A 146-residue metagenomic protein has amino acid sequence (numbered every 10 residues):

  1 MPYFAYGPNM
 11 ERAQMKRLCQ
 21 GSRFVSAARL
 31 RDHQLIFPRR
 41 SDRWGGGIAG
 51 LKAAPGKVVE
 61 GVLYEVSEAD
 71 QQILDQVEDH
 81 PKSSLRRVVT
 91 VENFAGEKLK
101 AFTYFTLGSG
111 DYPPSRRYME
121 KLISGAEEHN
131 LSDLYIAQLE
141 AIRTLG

Functional and structural regions predicted by a protein language model:
M1-G146: Glycine-aromatic micro-motifs
